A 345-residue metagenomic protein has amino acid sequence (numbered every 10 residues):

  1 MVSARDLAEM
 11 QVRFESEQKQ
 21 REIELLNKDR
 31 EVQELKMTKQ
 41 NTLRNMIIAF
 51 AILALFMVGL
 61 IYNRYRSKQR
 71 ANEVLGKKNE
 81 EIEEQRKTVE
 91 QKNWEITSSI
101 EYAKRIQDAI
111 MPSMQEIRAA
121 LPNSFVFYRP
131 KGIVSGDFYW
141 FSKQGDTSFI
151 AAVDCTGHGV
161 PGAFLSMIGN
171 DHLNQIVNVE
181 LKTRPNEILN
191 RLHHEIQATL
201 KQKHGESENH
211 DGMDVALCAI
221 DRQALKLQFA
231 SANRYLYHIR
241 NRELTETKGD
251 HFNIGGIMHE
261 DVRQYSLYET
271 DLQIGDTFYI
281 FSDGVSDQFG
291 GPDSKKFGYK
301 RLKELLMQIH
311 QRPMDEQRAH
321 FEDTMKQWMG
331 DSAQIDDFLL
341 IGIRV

Functional and structural regions predicted by a protein language model:
M1-E73, K77-E80: Hydrophobic positions within repeat-based interaction scaffolds
D6, E95, R105-I106, R191 (+3 more regions): Exposed alpha-helical structural elements
T38, R70-E73, K77-E80, E84-K87 (+6 more regions): Replace "anionic and nucleotidyl ligands
K39-L43, H158, D331: Membrane-interface junctions
E84-Q273, T277, S332-V345: … and, occasionally, acidic/histidine-rich disordered N-termini of signaling adaptors
V160-T183, T245, L272, D276-S332: Active-site-proximal, acidic helix/loop segment immediately C-terminal to a metal-coordinating Asp/Glu
